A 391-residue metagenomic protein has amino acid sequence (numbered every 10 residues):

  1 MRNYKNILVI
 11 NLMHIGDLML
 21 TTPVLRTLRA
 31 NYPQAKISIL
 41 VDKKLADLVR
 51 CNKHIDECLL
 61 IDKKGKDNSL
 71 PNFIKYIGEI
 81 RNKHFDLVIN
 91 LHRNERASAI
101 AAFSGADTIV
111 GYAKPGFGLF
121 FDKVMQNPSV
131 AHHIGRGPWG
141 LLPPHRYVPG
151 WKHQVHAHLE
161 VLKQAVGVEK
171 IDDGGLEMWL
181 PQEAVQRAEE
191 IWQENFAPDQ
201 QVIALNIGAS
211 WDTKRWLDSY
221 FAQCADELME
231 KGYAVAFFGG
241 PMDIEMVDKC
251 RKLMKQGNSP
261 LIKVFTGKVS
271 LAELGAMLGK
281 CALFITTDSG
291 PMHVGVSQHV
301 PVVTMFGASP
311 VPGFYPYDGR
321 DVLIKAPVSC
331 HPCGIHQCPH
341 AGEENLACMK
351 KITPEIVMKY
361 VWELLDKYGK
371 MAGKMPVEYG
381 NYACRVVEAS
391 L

Functional and structural regions predicted by a protein language model:
M1-L391: Catalytic machinery of carbohydrate-active enzymes, primarily nucleotide-sugar-dependent glycosyltransferases
